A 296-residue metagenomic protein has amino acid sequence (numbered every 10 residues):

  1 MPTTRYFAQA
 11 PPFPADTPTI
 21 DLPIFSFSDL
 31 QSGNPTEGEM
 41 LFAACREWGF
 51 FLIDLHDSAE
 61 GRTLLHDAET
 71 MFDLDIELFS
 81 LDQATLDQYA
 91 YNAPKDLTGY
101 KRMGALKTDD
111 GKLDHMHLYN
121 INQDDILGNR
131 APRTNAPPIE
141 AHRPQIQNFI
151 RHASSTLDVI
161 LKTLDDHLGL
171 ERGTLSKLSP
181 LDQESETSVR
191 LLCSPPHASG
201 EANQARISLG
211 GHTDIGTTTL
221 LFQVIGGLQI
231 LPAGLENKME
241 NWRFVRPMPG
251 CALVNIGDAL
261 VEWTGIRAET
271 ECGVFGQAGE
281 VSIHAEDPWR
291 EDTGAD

Functional and structural regions predicted by a protein language model:
M1-D296: Peripheral, non-catalytic segments flanking oxidoreductase cores
